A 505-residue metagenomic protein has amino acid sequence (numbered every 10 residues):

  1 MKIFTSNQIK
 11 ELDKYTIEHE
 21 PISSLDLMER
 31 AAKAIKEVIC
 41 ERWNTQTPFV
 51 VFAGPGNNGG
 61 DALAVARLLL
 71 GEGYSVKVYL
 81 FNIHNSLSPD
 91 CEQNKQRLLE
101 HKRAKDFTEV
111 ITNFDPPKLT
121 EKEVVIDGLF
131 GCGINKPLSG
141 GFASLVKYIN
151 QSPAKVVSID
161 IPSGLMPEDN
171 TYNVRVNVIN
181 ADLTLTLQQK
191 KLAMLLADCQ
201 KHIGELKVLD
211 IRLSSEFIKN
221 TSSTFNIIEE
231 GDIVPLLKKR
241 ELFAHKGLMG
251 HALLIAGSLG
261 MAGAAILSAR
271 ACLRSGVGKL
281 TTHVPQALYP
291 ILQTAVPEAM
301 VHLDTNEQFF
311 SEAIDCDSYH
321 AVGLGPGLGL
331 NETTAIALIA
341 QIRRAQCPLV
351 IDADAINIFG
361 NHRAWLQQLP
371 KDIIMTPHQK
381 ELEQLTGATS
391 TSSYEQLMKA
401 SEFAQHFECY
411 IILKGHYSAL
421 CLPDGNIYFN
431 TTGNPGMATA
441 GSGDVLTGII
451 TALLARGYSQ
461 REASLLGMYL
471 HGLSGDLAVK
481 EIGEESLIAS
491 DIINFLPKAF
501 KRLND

Functional and structural regions predicted by a protein language model:
M1-N82, S88, E92, L183 (+3 more regions): Small-residue (G/A/S/T)-rich helix-start motifs and N-terminal tracts that mark the onset
I83-S88, H101-K105: Tryptophan-rich substrate-binding surfaces of secreted polymer-degrading and adhesive proteins
E92-L98: Conserved nucleotide-cofactor-binding alpha/beta core module
L99-T108, D169-N177: Intrinsically disordered, low-complexity coil segments
F107-T120, N306-A313: Short acidic low-complexity segments
K122-V124, L129-S223: Internal gly/pro-rich beta-alpha loop/helix module that stabilizes soluble enzyme cofactors or their anionic handles
